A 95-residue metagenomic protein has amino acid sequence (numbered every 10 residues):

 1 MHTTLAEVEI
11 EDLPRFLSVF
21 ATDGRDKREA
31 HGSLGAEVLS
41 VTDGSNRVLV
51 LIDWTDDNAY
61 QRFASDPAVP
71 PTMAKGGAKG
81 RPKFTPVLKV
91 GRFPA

Functional and structural regions predicted by a protein language model:
M1-A95: Short S/T/G/P-rich N-terminal loop/turn motif that feeds into the first structured element of a domain
